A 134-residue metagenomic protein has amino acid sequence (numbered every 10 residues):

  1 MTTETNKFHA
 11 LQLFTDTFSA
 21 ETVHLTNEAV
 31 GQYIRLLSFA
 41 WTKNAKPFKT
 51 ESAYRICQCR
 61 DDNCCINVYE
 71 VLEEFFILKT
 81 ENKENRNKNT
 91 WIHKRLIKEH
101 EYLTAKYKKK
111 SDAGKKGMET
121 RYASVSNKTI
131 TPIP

Functional and structural regions predicted by a protein language model:
M1-E4, L78-K88, L96-P134: Charged low-complexity intrinsically disordered patches
M1-T42: Short recognition helix of helix-turn-helix/winged-helix DNA-binding domains
V30-I34, E51, I66: Non-catalytic, well-ordered alpha-helical scaffold segments
S38-W41, Q58, I77, M118-Y122: Hydrophobic/aromatic-lined pockets within catalytic cores
N44-F48, C64, K128-T129: Short, surface-exposed helix-loop/turn micro-motifs enriched in polar/charged residues
P47-C59: A short alpha-helical element within helix-turn-helix/winged-helix DNA-binding domains across DNA-binding proteins
C59-E73: Short amphipathic alpha-helical interaction segments
